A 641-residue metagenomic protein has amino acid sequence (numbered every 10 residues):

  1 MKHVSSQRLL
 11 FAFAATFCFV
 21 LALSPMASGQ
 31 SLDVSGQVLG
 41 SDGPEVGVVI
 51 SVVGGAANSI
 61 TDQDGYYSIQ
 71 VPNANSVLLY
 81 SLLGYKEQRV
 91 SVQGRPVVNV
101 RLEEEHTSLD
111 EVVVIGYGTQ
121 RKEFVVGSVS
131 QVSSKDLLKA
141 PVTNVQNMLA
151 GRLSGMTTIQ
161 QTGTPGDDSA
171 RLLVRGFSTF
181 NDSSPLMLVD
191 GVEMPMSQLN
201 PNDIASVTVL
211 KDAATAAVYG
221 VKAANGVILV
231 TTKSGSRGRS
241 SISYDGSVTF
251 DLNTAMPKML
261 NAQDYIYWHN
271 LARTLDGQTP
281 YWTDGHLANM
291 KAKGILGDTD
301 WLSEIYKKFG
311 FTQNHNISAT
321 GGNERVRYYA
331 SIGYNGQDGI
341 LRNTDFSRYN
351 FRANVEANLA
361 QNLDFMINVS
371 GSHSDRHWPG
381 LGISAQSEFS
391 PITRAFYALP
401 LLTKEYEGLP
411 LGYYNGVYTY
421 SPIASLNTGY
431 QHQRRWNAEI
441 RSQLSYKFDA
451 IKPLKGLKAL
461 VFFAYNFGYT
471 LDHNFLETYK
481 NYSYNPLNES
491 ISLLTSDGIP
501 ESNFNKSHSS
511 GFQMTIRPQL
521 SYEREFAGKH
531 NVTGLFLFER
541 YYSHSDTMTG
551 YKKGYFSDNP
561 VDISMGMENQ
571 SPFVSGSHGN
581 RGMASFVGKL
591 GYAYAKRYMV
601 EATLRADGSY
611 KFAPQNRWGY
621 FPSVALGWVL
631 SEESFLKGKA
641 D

Functional and structural regions predicted by a protein language model:
M1-D33, K86: Cleavable N-terminal targeting peptides that direct proteins into the secretory/outer-membrane pathway or into
S35-G54, V77-K86, Q93-L138, Q146 (+4 more regions): Short, acidic, small-residue-rich periplasmic hinge/interaction motif at the N-terminus of Gram-negative outer-membrane
A56-Y66: Short, acidic Ser/Thr/Gly-rich low-complexity loop/linker segments typical of extracellular and cell-surface proteins
Y67-Q70, N147, D190-A217: Short acidic/polar hinge/loop motifs at secondary-structure boundaries that mediate gating or recognition
E123, L149, M156, V207-T208 (+2 more regions): Non-catalytic regulatory/gating segments with a bias toward low-complexity or hydrophobic composition
Q131, A140-V145, R152-G155, T162-L173 (+6 more regions): Residues embedded in well-ordered regular secondary structure
P165, R237-T299, G339-F346, N350-E439 (+2 more regions): Surface-exposed loop/interface segments of Gram-negative outer-membrane beta-barrel transport/assembly proteins
T232, I317-G321, A353-A357, I440-Y446 (+4 more regions): Residues on the lipid-exposed face of transmembrane beta-strands in outer-membrane beta-barrel proteins
